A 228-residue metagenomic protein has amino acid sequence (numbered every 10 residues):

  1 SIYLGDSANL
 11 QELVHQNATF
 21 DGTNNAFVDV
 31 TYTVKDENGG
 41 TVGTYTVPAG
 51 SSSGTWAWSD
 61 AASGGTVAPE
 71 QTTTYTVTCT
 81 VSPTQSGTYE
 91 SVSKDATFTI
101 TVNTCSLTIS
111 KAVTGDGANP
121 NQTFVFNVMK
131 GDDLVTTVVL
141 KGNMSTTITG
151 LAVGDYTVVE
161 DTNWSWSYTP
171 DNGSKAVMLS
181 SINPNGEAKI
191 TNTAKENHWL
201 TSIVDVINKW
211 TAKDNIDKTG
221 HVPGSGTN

Functional and structural regions predicted by a protein language model:
S1-N228: Solvent-exposed loop/turn and edge beta-strand elements of beta-rich ligand-binding domains
